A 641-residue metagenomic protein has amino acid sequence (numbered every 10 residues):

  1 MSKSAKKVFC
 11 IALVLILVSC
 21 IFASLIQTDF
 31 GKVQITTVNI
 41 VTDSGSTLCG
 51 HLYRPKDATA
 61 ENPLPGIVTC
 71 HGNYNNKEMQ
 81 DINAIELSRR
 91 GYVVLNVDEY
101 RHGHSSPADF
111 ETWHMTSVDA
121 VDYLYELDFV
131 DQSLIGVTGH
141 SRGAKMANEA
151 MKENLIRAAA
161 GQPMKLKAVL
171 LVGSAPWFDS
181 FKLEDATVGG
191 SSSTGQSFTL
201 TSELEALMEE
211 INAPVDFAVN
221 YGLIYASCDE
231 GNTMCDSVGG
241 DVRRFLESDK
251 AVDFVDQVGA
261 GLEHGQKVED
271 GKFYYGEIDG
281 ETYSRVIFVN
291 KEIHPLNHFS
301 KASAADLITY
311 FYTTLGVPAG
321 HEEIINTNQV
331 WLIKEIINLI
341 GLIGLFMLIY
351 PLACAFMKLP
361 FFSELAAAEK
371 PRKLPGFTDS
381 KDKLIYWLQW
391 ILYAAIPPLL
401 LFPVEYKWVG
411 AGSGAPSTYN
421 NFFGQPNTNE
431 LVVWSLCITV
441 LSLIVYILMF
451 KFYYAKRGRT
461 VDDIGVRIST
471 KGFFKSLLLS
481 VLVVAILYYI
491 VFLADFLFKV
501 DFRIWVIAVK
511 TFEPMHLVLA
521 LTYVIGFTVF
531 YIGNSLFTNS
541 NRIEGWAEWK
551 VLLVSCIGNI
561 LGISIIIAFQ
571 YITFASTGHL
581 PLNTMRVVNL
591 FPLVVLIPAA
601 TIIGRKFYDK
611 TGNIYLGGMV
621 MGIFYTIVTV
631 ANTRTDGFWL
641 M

Functional and structural regions predicted by a protein language model:
M1-K6, N328-L332, P375-K383: Short, Lys/Arg-rich N-terminal segment immediately upstream of the first membrane anchor
S2-V41, C49: An N-terminal hydrophobic leader/cap segment in hydrolases
K6-L15, G341-L345, L392, C437-I438: Hydrophobic H-region at the start of alpha-helical membrane spans
C20-S24, Y350-C354, P398-Y406: Alpha-helical transmembrane segments of multi-pass membrane proteins
I35-V330: Soluble extramembrane regions of membrane proteins in the secretory/endomembrane system
N328-L342: Juxtamembrane/start-of-transmembrane alpha-helix segments at the extracytoplasmic/lumenal side of membrane anchors
G344-I391: Juxtamembrane interface at the cytosolic side of transmembrane helices
L388-M641: Alpha-helical transmembrane segments of integral membrane proteins
